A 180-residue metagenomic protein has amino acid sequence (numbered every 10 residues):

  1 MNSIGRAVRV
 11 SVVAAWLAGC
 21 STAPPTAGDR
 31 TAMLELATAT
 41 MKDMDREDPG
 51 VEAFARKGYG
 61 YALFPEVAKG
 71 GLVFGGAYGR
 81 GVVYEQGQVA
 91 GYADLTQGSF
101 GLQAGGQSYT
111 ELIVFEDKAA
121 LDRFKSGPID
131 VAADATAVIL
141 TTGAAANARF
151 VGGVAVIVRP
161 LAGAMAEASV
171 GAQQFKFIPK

Functional and structural regions predicted by a protein language model:
M1-V12: Bacterial N-terminal signal peptides that target proteins for export
W16-G19: C-terminal motif of bacterial Sec signal peptides marking the signal peptidase cleavage site
S21-K180: Small-residue-enriched, tightly packed secondary-structure blocks
